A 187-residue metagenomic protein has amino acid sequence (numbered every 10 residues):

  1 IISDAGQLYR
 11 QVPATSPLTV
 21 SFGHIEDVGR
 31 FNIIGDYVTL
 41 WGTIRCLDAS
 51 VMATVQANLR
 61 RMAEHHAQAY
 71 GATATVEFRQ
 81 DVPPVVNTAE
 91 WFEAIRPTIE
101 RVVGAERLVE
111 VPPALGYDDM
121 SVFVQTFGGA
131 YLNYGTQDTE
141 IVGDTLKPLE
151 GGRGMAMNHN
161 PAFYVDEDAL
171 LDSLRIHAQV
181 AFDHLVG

Functional and structural regions predicted by a protein language model:
I1-N87, A114: Midchain, well-structured core segments that form catalytic/ion-binding scaffolds
I1-Q11, S50, A57-R61, T136-G187: His/Asp/Glu-rich mid-to-C-terminal helical/loop segments that flank catalytic regions of hydrolases
S3-R10, E77, P83-D138: Active-site-adjacent substrate-binding region of metalloamidase/peptidase-like peptide-processing proteins
V20, E26-G29, E77-Q80, V103 (+4 more regions): Residue-level signal for pocket-adjacent positions within structured domains
R30, T39, N87, M120 (+3 more regions): Short capping/connector residues at structural and topological boundaries
I33-Y37, F127, N158: Short, solvent-exposed loop/turn segments at the edges of secondary structure
